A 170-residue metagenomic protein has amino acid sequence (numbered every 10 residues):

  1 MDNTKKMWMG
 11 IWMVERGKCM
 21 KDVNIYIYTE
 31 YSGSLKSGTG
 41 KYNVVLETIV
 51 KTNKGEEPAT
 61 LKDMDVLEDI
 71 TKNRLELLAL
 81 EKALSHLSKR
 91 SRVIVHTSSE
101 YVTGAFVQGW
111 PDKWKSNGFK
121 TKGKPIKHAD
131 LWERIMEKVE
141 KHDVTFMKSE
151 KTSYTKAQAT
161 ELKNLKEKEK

Functional and structural regions predicted by a protein language model:
D2-N3: Intrinsic-disorder-associated, low-complexity terminal segments enriched in Asp/Asn/His/Tyr and depleted of Lys/Arg
K6-M7, E47, L80, S116: A generic signature of intrinsically disordered, low-complexity regions enriched in glycine/proline and charged/polar
W8, E15-R74, H86, T160-K170: RNase H-like nuclease fold core
Y31-K36, S85-L162: RNase H catalytic domain
K72-E76, K127-H128: Phosphate/oxyanion-binding active-site loops and adjacent basic polyanion-contact surfaces
E76-S88: A short, N-terminal amphipathic alpha-helix
